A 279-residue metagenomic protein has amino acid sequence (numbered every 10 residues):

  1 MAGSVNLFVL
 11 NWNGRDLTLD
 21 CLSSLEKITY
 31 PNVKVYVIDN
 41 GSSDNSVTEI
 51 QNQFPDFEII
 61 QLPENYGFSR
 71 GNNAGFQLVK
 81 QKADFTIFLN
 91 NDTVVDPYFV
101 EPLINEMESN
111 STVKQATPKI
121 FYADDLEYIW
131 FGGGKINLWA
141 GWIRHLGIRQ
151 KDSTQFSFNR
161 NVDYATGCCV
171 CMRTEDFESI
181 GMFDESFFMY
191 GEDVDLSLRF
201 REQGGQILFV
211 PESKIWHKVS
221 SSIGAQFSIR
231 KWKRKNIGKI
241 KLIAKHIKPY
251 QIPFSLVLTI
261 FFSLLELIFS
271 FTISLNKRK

Functional and structural regions predicted by a protein language model:
L19, D44-N52, Q61: Acidic helix N-cap motif at the loop->helix transition within catalytic regions of sugar-transfer enzymes
S23-N32: Short, acidic, metal-binding catalytic loop of nucleotide-sugar glycosyltransferases
Q61-Q81, N91-T93: Glycine-rich, basic loop-to-helix element that forms the pyrophosphate-binding segment of sugar-nucleotide handling
T86: Short aromatic/hydrophobic "clamp" motif used to bind/position activated sugar donors
T93-F131, I136-L138: Conserved donor NDP-sugar-binding/catalytic core segment of glycosyltransferases
I143, Q150-E175, V194, G224: A recurrent flexible, glycine/aromatic-enriched loop bordering the glycosyltransferase active site that acts as
D163-K214: A short, conserved alpha-helix in the catalytic core of glycosyltransferases
S228-K279: Non-catalytic, C-terminal membrane-associated alpha-helical segments of glycosyltransferases
